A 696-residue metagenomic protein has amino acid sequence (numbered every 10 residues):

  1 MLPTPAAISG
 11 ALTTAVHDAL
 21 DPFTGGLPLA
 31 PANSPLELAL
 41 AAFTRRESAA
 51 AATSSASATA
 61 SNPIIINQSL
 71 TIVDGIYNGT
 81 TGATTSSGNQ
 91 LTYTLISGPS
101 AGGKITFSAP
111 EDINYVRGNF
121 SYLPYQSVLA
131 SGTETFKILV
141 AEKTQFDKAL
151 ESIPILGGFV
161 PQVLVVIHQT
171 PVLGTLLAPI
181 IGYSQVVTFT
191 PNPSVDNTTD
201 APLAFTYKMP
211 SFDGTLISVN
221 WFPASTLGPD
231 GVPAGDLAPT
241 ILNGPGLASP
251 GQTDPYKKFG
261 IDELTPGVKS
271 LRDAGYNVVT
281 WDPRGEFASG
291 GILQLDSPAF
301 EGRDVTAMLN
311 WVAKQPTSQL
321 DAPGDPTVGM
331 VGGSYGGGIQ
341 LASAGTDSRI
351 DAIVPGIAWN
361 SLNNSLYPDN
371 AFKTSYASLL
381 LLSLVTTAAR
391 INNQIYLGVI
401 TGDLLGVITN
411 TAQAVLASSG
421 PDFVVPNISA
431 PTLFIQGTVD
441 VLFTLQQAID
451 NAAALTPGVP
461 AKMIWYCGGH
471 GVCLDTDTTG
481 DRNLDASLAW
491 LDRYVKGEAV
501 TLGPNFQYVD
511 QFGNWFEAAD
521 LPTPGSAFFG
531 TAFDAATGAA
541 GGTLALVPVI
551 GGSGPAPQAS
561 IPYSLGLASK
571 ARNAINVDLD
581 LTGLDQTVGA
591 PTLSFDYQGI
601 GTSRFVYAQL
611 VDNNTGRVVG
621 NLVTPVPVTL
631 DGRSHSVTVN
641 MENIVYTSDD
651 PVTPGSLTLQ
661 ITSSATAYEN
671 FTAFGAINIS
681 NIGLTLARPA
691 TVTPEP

Functional and structural regions predicted by a protein language model:
M1-I76, T80, T84-P99, K104 (+5 more regions): Composition-driven, intrinsically disordered low-complexity tracts enriched in small residues
T190-D236: N-terminal cap/lid segment of alpha/beta-hydrolase-fold proteins
T226-L237, I292-F300, A307-S334: Gly/Ser-rich "nucleophile elbow"/oxyanion-hole loop immediately N-terminal to the catalytic nucleophile in hydrolases
L227-A238, G244-G275, V279, R284-A288 (+1 more regions): Short substrate-entry loop that stabilizes the transition state in hydrolases
T253, G260-T265, D273, G302 (+5 more regions): Accessory cap/linker subdomain of secreted extracellular hydrolases
I428, F434-Q436, D440: Short beta-strand/loop motif that positions the catalytic acidic residue of the alpha/beta-hydrolase fold
A430, T444-A453: Short alpha-helix in the alpha/beta-hydrolase fold that links the catalytic acid
V500-P696: Glycine/threonine-rich phosphate-binding loop and adjacent beta-strand/alpha-helix elements that clamp
